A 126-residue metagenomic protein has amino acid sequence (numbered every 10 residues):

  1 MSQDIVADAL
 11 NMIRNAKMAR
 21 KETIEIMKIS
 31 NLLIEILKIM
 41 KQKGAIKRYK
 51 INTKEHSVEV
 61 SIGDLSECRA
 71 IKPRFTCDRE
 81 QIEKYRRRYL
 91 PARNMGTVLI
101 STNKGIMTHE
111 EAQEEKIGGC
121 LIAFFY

Functional and structural regions predicted by a protein language model:
M1-Y126: Core subunits and conserved enzymes of cellular information-processing and envelope-translocation systems across
